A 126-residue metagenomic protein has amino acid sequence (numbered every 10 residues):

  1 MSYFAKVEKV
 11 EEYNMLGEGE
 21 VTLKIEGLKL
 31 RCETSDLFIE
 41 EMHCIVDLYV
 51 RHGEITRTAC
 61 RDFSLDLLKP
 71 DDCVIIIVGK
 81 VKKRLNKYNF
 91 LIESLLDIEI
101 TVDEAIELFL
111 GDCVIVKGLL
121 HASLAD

Functional and structural regions predicted by a protein language model:
M1-M15, L65-N86, C113-V116: Structural detector for short beta-strands of small beta-barrel domains
E8-K9, E40-I55, G79, F109-D126: Flexible glycine-rich surface loops and low-complexity tracts that mediate binding to linear polymers
K9, I25-G27, L48-V50, L67 (+3 more regions): Surface-exposed beta-strand edges and flanking loops
E11, L16-R61: Acidic (E/D-rich), amphipathic helical modules within compact regulatory domains
N14-G17, Y88, E99, S123: A broad, structure-centric signal for solvent-exposed, well-ordered loop/edge residues that line or flank functional
K24-I39, E93-A122: Beta-strand/loop nucleic-acid-binding surfaces
T58-L108: Short, solvent-exposed interaction modules
